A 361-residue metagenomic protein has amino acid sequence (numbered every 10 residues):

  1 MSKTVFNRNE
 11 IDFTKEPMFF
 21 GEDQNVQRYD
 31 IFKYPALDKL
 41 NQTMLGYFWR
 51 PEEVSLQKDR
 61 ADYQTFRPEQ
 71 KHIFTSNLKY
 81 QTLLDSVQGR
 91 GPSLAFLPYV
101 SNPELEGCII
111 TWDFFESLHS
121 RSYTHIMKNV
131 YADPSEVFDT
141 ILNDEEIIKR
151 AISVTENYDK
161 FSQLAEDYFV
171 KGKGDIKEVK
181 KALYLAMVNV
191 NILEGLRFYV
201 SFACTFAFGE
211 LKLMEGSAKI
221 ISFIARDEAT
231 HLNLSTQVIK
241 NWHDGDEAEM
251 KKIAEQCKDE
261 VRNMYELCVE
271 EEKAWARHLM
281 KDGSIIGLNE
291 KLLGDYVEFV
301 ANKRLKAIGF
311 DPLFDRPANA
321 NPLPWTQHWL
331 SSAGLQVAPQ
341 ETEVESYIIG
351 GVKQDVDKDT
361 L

Functional and structural regions predicted by a protein language model:
S2-L361: Non-heme di-metal
